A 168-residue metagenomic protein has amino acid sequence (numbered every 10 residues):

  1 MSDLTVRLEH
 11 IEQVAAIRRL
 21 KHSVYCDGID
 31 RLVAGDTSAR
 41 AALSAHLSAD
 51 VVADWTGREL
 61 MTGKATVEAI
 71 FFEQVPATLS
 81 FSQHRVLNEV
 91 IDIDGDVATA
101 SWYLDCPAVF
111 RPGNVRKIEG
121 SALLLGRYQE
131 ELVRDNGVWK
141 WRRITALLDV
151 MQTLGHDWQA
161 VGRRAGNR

Functional and structural regions predicted by a protein language model:
M1-A45: Short, low-complexity N-terminal intrinsically disordered segments enriched in polar/charged residues
S2-T5, P76-R168: A beta-strand edge to alpha-helix "cap/lid" segment located at domain peripheries
L4-T5, Y25, R31-V33, K64-A65 (+3 more regions): A short linear-motif detector with a strong N-terminal bias
E9-E12, A16, W55, L79 (+1 more regions): Conserved aromatic-histidine-acidic binding/catalytic patches
C26, A53, A146: Active-site micro-motifs of SAM-dependent methyltransferase domains
A39-C106: A solvent-exposed, acidic/Ser-Thr-rich amphipathic alpha-helical stretch
